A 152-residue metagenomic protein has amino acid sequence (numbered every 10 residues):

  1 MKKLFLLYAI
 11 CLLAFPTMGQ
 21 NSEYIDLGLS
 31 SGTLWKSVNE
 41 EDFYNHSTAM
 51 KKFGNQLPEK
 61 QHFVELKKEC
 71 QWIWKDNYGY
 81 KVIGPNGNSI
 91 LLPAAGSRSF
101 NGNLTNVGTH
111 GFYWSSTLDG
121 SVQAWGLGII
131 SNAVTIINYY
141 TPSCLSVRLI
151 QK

Functional and structural regions predicted by a protein language model:
L4-F15: Sec-dependent N-terminal signal peptides
Q20-E23, L27-L29, T33-M50, G54-K152: C-terminal, surface-exposed recognition/capping segments
